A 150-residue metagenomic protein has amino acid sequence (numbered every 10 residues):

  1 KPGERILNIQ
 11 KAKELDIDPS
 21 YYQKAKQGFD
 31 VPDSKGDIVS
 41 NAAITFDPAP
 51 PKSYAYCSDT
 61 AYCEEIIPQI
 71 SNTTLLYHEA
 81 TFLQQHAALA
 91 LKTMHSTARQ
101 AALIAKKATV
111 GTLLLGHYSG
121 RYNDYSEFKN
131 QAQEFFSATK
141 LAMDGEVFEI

Functional and structural regions predicted by a protein language model:
K1-Y56, T60-P68, L75: Active-site-proximal loop/helix segment associated with metal-binding centers of metalloenzymes
Y62-I150: Binuclear metal-ion centers of metallo-dependent hydrolases, dominated by the metallo-beta-lactamase
